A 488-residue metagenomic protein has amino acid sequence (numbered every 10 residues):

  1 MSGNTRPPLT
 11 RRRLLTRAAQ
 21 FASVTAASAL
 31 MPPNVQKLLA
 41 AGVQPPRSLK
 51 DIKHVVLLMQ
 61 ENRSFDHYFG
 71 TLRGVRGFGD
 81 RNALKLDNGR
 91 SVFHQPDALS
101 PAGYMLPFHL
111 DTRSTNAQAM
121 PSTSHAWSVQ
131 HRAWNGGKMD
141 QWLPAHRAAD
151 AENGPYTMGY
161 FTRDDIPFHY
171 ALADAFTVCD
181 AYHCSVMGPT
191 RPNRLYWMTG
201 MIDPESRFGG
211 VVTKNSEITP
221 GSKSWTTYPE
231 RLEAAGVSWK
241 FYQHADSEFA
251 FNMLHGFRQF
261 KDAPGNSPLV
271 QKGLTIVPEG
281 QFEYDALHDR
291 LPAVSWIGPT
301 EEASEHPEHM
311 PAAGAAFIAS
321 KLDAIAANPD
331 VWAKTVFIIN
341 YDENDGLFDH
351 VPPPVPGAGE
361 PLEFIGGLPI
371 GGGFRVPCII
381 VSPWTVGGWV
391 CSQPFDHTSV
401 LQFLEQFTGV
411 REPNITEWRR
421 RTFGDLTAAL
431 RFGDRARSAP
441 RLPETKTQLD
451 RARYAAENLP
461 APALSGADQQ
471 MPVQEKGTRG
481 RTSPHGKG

Functional and structural regions predicted by a protein language model:
S2-G488: N-terminal pro-sequences and low-complexity stem/linker regions of secreted or lumenal proteins
